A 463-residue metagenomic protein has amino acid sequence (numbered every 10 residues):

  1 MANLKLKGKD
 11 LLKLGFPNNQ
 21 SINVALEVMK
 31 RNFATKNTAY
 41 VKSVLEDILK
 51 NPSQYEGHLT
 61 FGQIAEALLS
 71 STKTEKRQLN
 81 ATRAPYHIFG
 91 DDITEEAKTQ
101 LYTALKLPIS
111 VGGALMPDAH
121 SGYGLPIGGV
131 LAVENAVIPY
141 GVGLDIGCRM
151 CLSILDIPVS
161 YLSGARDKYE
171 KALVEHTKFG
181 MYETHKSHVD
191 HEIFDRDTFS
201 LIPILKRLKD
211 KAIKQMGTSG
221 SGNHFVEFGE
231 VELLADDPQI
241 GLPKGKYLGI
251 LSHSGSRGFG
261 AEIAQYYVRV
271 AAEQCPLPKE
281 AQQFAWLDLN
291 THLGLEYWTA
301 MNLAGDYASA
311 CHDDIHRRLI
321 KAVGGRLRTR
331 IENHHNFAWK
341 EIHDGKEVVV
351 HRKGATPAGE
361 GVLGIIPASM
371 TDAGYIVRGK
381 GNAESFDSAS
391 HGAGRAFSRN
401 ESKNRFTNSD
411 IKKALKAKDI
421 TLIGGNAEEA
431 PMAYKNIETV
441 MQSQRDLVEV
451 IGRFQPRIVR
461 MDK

Functional and structural regions predicted by a protein language model:
M1-L68: Charged substrate- and nucleic-acid-binding regions of tRNA-handling and nucleotidyl-transfer enzymes, centered on
N23-A25, Y40-L45, T60-F61, T184-V189 (+2 more regions): Short coil/turn segments at secondary-structure boundaries
P52-N80, R445-K463: N-terminal charge/polar-biased segments
E66-S110, K186, I193-D197, L201-I202 (+1 more regions): N- or domain-start disorder-to-order transition segments that initiate the globular core
A81-D91, E96-L144, L152: An N-terminal structural lobe/cap that precedes and organizes the functional/catalytic core across diverse proteins
I93-E96, P108-G112, Y123-I127, V137-P139 (+2 more regions): Domain-length cofactor-binding catalytic modules of enzymes
